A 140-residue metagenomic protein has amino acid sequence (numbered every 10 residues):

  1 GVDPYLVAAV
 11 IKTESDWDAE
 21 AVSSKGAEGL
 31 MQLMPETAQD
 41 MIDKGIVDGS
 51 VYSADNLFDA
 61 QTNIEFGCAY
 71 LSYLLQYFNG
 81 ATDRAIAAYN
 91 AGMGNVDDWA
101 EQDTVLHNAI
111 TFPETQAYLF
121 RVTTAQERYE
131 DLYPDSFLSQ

Functional and structural regions predicted by a protein language model:
G1-Q140: Catalytic glycan-binding domains that act on GlcNAc-containing polysaccharides
